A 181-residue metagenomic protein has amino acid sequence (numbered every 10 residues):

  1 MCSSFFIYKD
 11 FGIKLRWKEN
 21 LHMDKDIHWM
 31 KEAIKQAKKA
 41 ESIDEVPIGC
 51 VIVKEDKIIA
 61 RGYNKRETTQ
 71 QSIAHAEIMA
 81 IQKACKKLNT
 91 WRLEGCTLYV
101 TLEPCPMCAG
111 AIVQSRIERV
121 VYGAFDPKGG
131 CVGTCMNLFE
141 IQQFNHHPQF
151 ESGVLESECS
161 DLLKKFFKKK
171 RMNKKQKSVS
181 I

Functional and structural regions predicted by a protein language model:
I7-F11, W17-I43, W91, P104-I181: Zinc-dependent deaminase
D44-I48, E94: Short, basic and Ser/Thr-rich N-terminal targeting/leader segments
I48-D56: Short beta-strand scaffold segments in enzyme catalytic cores
R66-T68: A short acidic/small-residue loop/turn micro-motif
I73-A74, I78-V113: Helix-adjacent hinge/juxtasegments
